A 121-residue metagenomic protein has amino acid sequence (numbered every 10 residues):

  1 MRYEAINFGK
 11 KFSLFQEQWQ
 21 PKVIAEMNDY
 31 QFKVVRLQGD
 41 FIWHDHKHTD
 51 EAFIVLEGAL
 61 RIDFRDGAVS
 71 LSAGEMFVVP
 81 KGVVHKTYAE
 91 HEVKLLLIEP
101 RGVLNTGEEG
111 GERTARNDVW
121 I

Functional and structural regions predicted by a protein language model:
M1-K33, E112-I121: A short, N-terminal "cap"/entry segment at the start of jelly-roll beta-barrel domains of the cupin/DSBH fold
E17-Q18, Q31-K47: Conserved short histidine dyad/triad with adjacent acidic residue
V23-N28, W43-H46, I54: Short secondary-structure boundary/capping segments within folded domains
N28, L56-E57, S72-A73, H91: A cytosolic small-molecule/anion-sensing beta-strand core signal
Q31, D40, A59-R61, A68 (+3 more regions): Structural motif
R36-L37, H46-D63, I98: Short, conserved beta-strand element in jelly-roll/cupin
R65-G82: Short acidic-glycine-tyrosine-enriched beta hairpin
K81-G111: Ligand-binding loop in jelly-roll beta-barrel domains
